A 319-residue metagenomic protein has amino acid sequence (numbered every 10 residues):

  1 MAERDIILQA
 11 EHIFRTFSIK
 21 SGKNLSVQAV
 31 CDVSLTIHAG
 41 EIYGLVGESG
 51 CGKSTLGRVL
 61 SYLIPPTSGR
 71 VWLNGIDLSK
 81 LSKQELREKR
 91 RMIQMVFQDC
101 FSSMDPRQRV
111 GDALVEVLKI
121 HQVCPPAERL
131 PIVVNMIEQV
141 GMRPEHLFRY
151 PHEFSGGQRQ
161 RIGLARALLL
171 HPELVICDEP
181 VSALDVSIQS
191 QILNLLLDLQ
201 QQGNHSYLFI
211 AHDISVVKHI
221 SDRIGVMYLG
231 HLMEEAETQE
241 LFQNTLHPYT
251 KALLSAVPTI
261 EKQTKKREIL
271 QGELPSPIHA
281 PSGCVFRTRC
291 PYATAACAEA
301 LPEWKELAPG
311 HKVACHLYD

Functional and structural regions predicted by a protein language model:
R4-I6, K20, E237-D319: Short catalytic/signature loops enriched in Gly
V46-E48: The feature captures the beta-strand-to-loop junction immediately N-terminal to the Walker
S61: Helix-to-loop junction immediately C-terminal to a conserved catalytic motif
P66, I176, P180, L184 (+1 more regions): P-loop NTP-binding/switch modules centered on Walker-like glycine-rich loops
G69-D77: Conserved ABC transporter NBD signature motif
D77, E128-E145, L254-P258: Conserved ABC ATPase "signature" region
L169-E173: A short, proline-enriched helix->beta-strand linker immediately N-terminal to the Walker B motif in ABC-type P-loop
